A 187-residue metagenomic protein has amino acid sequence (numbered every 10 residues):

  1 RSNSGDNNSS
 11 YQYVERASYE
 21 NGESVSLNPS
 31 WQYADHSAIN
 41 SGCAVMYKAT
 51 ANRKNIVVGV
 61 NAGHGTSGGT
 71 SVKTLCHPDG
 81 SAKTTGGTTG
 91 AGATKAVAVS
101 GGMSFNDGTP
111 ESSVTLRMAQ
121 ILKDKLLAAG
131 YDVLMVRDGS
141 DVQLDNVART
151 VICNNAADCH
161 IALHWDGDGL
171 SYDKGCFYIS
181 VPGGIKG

Functional and structural regions predicted by a protein language model:
R1-G187: Catalytic-site microenvironment of enzymes that process N-acetyl-hexosamine-containing cell-wall polysaccharides
